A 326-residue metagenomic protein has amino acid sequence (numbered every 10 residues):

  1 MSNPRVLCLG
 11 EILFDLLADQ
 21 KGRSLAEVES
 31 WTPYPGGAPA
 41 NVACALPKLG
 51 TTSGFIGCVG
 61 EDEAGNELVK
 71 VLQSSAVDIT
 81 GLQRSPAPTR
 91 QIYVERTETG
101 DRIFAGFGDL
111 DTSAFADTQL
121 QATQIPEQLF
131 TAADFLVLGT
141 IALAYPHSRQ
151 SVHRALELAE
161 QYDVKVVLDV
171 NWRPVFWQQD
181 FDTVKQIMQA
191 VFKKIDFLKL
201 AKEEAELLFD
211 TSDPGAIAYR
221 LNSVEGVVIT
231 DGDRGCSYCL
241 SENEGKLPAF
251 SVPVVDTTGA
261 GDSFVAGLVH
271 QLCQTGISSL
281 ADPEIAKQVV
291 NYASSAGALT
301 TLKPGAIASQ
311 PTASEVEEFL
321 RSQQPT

Functional and structural regions predicted by a protein language model:
M1-L7, E157-L158, D210, P214-T326: Conserved phosphate-binding/catalytic region of the ribokinase-like
M1-V77: Glycine-rich phosphate/adenosyl-contacting loop at the front of the ribokinase-like
R5, F14, A132-F135, F197: Structural motif
C8-L9, G81, V167-L168, L200 (+1 more regions): General beta-strand structural signal in soluble alpha/beta enzymes
T52-S53, I79, V164-V166, V227: Hydrophobic anchor at the start of a short beta-strand that flanks the dinucleotide cofactor-binding loop
T52-T140, E317-T326: Conserved N-terminal subdomain of the carbohydrate kinase-like
Q128-L129, A190-V191, R220: Structural alpha-helical scaffold elements that stabilize or flank donor/cofactor-binding regions in carbohydrate
F135-I217, R234-G235: Conserved beta-alpha-beta core of the PfkB/ribokinase-like small-molecule kinase fold
